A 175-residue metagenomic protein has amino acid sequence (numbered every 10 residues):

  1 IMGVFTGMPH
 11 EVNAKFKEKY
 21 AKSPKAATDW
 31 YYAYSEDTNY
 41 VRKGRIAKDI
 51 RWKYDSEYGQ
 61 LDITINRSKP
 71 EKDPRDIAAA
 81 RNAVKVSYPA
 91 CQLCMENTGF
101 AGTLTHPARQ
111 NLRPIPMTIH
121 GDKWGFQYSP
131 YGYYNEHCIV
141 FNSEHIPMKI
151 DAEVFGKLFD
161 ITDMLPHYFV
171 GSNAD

Functional and structural regions predicted by a protein language model:
I1-A152, Y168-G171: Active-site microenvironments that recognize anionic phosphate/pyrophosphate groups
K149-L165: Short N-terminal edge-element motif at the start of the domain
T162-A174: Conserved short secondary-structure elements within globular domains
